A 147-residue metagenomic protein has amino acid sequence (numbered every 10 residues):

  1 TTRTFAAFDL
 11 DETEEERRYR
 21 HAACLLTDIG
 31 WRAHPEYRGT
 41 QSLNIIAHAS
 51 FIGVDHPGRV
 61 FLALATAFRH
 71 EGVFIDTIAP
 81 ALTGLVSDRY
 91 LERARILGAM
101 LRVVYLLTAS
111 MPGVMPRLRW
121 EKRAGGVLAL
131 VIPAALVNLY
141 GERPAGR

Functional and structural regions predicted by a protein language model:
F5-W120: Divalent metal-dependent catalytic cores for phosphoryl transfer on phosphate-bearing substrates
S110-R147: Low-complexity, glycine/alanine/valine/leucine- and proline-rich hydrophobic stretches
